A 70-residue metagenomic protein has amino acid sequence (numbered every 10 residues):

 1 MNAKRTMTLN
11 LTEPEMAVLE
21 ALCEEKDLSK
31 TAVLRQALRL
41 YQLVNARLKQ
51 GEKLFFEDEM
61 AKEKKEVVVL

Functional and structural regions predicted by a protein language model:
M1-L11, K65-V69: Short Lys/Arg-rich basic patches
R5, E24, R39: Residue-level detection of the helix-turn-helix DNA-binding "recognition helix"
E13-A32: Surface-exposed, Lys/Arg-rich phosphate-binding patches that contact polyanionic backbones
V18, R35, A61-E63: A broad, structure-centric signal for solvent-exposed, well-ordered loop/edge residues that line or flank functional
L28-Q50: Short, basic amphipathic alpha-helical segments that act as recognition/interaction helices in nucleic-acid-binding
V44-L70: Short, positively charged interaction helices/loops
